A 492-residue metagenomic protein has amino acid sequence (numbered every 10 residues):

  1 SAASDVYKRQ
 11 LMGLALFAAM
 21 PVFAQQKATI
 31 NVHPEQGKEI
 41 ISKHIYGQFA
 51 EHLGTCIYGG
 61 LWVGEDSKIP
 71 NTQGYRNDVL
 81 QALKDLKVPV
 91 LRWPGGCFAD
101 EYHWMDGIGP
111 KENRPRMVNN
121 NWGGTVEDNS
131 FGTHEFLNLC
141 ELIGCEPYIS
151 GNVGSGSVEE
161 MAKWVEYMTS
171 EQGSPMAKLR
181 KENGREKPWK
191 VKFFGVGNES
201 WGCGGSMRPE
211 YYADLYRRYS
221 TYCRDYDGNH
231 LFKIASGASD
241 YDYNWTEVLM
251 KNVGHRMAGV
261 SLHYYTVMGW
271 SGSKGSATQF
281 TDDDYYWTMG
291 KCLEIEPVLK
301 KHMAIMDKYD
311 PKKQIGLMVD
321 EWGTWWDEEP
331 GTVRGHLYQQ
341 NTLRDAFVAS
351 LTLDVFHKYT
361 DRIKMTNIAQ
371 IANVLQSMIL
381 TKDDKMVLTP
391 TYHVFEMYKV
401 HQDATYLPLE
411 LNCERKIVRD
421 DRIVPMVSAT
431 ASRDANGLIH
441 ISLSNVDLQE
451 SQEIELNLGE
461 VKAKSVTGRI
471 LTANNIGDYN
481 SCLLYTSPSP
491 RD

Functional and structural regions predicted by a protein language model:
S1-D5, S42-I45: Extracellular interaction modules
A2-Q10, Y485-D492: Conserved small/polar residues in nucleotide/adenosyl-binding loops
S4-Q26: Bacterial Sec-dependent N-terminal signal peptides
A24-G259, I295-E296, K300-E328, T332-S487 (+1 more regions): Non-catalytic accessory regions flanking glycosidase/transglycosidase catalytic cores in CAZymes
L262: Histidine-centered catalytic micro-motifs
T266-Y286, T332: Active-site His/acidic residue clusters
G290-K291: Beta-strand-rich domain onsets/edges
